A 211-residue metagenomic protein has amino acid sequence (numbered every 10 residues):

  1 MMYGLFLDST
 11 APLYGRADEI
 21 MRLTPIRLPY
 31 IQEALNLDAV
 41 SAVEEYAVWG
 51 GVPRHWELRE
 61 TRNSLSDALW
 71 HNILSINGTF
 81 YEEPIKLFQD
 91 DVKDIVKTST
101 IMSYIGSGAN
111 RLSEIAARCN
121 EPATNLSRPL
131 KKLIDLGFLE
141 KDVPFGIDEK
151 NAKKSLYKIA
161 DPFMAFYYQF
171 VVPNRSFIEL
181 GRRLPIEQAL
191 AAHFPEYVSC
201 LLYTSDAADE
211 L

Functional and structural regions predicted by a protein language model:
M1-G181: Phosphate-binding site recognition
P173-L202: Leucine-rich, amphipathic alpha-helical/linker segments
Y203-L211: Single conserved hydrophobic/aromatic residue that forms the stacking wall/gate of nucleotide- or nucleobase-binding
